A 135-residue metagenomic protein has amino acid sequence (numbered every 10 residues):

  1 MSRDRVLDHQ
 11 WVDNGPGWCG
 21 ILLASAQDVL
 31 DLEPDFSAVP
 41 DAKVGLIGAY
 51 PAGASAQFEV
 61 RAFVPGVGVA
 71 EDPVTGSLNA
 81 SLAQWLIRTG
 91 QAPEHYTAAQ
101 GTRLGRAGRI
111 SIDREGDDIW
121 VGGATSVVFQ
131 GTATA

Functional and structural regions predicted by a protein language model:
M1-A135: Active-site proximal loop and beta-alpha junction motif in alpha/beta enzyme cores
